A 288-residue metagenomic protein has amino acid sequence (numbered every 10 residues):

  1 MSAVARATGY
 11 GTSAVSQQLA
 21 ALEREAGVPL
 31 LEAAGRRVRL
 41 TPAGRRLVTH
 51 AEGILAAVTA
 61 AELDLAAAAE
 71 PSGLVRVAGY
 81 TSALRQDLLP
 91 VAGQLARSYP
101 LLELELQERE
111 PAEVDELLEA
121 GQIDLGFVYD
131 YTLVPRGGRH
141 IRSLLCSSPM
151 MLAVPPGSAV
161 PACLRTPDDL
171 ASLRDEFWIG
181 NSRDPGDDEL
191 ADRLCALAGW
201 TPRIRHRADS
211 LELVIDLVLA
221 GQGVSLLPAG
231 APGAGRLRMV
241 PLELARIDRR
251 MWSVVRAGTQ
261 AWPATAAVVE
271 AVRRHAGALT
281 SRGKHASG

Functional and structural regions predicted by a protein language model:
M1-A3, A21-L40: A short LG(V/I)-centered, amphipathic sequence patch enriched for acidic residue(s) preceding the LG motif
M1-R6, S13, A20, D115 (+1 more regions): Residues within helix-turn-helix
V28-P29, A33-V38, R45, A56-A78 (+3 more regions): Short helix-loop hinge/linker segments at domain boundaries
S72-P135, A208: Central regulatory/effector-binding core of bacterial HTH transcription factors
D87, V240-K284, G288: A late-sequence structural motif
V91-Q94, A112-P155, V214, L219 (+1 more regions): Short beta-strand-centered segments that line the small-molecule binding cleft or hinge of alpha/beta clamshell
Y129, L164-D169, R174-A198, A261-V269 (+2 more regions): Secondary-structure junction motif
R139-W178: Flexible hinge/capping segments at coil-to-helix
